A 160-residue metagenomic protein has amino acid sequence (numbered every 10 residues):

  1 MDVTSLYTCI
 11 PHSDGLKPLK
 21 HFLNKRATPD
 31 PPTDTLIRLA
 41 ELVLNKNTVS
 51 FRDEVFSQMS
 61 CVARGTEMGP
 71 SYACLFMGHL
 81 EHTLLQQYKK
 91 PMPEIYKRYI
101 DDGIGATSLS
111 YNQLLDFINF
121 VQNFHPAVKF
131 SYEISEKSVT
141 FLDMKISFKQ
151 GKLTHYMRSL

Functional and structural regions predicted by a protein language model:
M1-F120, F124, E133-F141, K149: Conserved polymerase palm-domain catalytic core
S147, G151-L160: C-terminal, non-catalytic extensions of nucleic-acid polymerases
